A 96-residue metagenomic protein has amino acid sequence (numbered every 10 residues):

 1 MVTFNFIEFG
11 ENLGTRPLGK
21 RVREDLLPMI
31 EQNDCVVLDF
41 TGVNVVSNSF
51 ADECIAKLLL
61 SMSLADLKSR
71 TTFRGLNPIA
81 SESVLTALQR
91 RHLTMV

Functional and structural regions predicted by a protein language model:
M1-E11: N-terminal presequence-like segments and adjacent domain-start helices
F9-C35, F40-Q89: Amphipathic alpha-helical interaction surfaces in cytosolic regulatory modules
H92-L93: Helix-rich interaction surfaces within compact, conserved domain-sized segments that mediate assembly or partner
